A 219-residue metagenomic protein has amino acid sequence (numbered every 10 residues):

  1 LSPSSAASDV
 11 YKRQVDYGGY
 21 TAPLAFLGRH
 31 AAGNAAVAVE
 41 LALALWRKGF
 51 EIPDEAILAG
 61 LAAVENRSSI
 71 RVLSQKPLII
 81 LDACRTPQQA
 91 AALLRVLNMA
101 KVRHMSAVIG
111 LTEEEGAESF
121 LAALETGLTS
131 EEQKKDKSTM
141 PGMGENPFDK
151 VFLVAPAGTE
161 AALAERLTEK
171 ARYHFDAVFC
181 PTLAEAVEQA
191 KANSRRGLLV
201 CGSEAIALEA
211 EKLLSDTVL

Functional and structural regions predicted by a protein language model:
L1-A7, Y11: Single conserved hydrophobic/aromatic residue that forms the stacking wall/gate of nucleotide- or nucleobase-binding
A6-A7, C84, A186, A190: Small-residue (primarily alanine) positions within well-ordered alpha-helices, especially packing/interaction faces
K12-R13, L78-I79, S119-G197: C-terminal helical cap/extension that packs against the catalytic core of soluble nucleotide-cofactor enzymes
Y17-D149: Nucleotide phosphate-binding/pyrophosphate-handling subdomain across enzymes that bind or process nucleotide phosphates
R85-T86, T112-E114, A157-E160, S203-I206: Short glycine-rich anion-binding loops that position phosphate/pyrophosphate groups of nucleotides and phosphorylated
A90-A91, A117-S119, L163-A164, E209-K212: Short glycine-/acidic-enriched loop or helix-start segments at secondary-structure transitions that form or flank
A107-I109, L153, V200: Structural beta-sheet core signal
A186-S215: A glycine-rich beta-strand to alpha-helix segment that forms a phosphate/ribose-binding loop at ligand/cofactor sites
